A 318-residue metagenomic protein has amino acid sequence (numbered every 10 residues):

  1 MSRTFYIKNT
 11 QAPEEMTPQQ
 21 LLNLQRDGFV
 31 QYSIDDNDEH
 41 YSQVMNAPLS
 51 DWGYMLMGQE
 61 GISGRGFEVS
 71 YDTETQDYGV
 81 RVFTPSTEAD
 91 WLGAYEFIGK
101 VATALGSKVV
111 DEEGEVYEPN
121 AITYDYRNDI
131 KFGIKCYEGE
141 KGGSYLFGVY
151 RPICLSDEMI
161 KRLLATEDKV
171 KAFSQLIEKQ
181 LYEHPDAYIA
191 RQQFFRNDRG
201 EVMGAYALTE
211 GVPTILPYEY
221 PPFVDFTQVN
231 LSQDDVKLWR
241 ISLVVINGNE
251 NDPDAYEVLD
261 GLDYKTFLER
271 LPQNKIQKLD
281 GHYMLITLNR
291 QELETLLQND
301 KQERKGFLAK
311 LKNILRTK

Functional and structural regions predicted by a protein language model:
M1-K318: Acidic (Asp/Glu-rich) sequence patches and key acidic residues that form negatively charged surfaces used
